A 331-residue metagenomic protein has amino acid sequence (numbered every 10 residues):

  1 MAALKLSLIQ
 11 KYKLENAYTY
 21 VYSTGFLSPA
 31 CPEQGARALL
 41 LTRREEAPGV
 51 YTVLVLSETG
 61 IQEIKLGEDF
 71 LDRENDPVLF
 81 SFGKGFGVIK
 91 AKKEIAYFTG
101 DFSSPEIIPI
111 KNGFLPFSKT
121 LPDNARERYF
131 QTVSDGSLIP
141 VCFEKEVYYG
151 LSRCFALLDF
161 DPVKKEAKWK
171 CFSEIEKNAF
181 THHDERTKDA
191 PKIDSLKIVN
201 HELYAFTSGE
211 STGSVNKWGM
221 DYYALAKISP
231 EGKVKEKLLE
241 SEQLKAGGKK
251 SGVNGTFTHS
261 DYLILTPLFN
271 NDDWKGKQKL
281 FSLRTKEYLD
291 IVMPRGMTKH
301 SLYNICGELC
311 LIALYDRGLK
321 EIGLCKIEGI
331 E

Functional and structural regions predicted by a protein language model:
M1-Y20: A short helix->beta-strand "capping" segment at the edge of beta-propeller domains
S7-Y12, Q62-E68, E106-F114, K168-E176 (+2 more regions): Beta-propeller fold detector
A17-A30, F70-G83, F114-T132, T181 (+3 more regions): Repeated scaffold domains used in trafficking and secretory/extracellular systems, primarily beta-propellers
G35-R43, L79-K90, A96, S137-Y149 (+4 more regions): Short beta-strand elements that form the blades of beta-propeller/WD-repeat-like and other beta-sheet-rich scaffold
A47-V53, K93-F98, V147-L157, T212-A226 (+2 more regions): Structural motif
S57-T59, G100-S103, F160-K164, S229-E231 (+1 more regions): Short loop/turn segments that connect beta-strands within beta-propeller blades
Q243-Q278: Loop/turn-rich, solvent-exposed surfaces of beta-rich toroidal or solenoidal domains
H300-E331: Blade-level signature of beta-propeller repeat domains, shared across WD40, Kelch, NHL, RCC1 and BNR/Asp-box propellers
